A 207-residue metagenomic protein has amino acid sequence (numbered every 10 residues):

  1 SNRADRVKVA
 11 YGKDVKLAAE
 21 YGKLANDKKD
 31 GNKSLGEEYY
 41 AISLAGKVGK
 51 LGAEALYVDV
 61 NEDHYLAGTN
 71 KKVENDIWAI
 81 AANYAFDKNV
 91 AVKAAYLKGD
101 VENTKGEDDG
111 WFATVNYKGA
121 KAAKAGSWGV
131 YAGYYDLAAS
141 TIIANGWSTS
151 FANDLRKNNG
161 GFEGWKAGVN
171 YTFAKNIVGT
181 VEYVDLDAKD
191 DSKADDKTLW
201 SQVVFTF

Functional and structural regions predicted by a protein language model:
S1-G12, K16-E20: Outer-membrane beta-barrel channel domains
N2, K33-E37: Short, solvent-exposed loop/turn segments at conserved positions within beta-propeller repeat blades
A4-V7, L24, D185-D187: A charged, solvent-exposed segment within the mature domains of Sec-exported extracytoplasmic proteins
D14, Y21-N26, V58-E62: Short acidic/polar capping segments at secondary-structure boundaries
E20-Y21, E37-Y40: Acidic, metal/ion-coordinating pockets
N32-S34, A45-F207: Outer-membrane beta-barrel pore domains
